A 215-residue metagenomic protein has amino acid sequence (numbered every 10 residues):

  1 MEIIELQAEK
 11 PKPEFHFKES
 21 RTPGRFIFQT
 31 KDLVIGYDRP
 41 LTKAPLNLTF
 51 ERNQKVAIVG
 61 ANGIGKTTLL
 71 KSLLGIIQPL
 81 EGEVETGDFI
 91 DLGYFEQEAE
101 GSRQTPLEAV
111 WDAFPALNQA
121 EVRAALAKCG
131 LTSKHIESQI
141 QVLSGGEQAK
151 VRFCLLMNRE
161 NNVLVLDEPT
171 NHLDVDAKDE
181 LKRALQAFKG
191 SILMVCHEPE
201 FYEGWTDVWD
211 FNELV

Functional and structural regions predicted by a protein language model:
M1-E2: Interdomain "pre-motor" coupling segment immediately N-terminal to P-loop NTPase/helicase cores
E5-I27: ABC-family P-loop ATPase nucleotide-binding domain
S20-V215: ABC ATP-binding cassette signature C-motif
